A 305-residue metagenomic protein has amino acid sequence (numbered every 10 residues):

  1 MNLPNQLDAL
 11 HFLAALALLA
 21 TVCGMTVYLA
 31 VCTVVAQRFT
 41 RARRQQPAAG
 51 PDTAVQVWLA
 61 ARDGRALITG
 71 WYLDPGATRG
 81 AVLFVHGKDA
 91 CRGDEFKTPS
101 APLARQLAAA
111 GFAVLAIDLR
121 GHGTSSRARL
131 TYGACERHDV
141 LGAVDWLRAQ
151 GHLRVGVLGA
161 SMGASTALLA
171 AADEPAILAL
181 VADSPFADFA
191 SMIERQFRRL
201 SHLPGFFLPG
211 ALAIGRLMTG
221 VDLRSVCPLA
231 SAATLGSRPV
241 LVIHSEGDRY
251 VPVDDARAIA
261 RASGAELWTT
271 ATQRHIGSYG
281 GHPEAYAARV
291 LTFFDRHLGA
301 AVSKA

Functional and structural regions predicted by a protein language model:
L3, L7-A61, I68-W71: An N-terminal hydrophobic leader/cap segment in hydrolases
K88-R105, L119: The serine-hydrolase catalytic nucleophile loop
A104-S126: Conserved alpha/beta-hydrolase
L130-Q150: Alpha/beta-hydrolase active-site loop
A170-R224, A230: Hydrolase active-site cap/lid region
L235-G236, L241-H244, D248: Short beta-strand/loop motif that positions the catalytic acidic residue of the alpha/beta-hydrolase fold
R249-D255: Conserved alpha/beta-hydrolase "acid-adjacent" motif
Q273-A287: Catalytic histidine-centered segment of alpha/beta-hydrolase-like enzymes
